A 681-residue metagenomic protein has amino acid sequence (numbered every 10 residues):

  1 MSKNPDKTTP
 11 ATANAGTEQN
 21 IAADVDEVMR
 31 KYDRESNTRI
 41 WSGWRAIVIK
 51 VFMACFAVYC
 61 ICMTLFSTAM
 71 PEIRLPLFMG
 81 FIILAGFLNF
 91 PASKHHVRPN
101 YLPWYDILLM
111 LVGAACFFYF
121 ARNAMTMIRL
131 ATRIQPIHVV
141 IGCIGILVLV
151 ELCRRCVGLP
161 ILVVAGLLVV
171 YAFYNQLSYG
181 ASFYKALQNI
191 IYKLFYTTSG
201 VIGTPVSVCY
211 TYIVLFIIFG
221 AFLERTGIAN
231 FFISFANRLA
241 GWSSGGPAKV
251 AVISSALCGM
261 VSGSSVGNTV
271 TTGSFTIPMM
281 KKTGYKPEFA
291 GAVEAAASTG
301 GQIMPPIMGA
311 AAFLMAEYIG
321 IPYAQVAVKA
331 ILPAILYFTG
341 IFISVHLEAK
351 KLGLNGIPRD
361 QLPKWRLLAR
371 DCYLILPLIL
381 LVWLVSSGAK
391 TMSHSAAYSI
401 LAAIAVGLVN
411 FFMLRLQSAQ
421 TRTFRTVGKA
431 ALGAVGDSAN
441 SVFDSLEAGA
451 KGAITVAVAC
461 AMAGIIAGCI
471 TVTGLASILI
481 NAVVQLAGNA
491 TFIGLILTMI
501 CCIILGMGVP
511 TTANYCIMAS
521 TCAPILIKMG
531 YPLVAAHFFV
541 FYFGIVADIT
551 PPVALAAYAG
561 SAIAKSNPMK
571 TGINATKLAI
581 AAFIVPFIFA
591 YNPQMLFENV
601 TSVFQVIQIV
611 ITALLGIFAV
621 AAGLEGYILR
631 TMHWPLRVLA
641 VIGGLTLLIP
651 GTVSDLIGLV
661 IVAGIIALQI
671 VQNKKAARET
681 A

Functional and structural regions predicted by a protein language model:
M1-T132, V139-C143: Conserved, well-structured core domains of diverse proteins
S2, D6-I47, M53, V328-G452 (+2 more regions): Long, contiguous bundles of hydrophobic transmembrane helices that form the permeation core of multi-pass
T38, M63-T68, N89-N100, T126-M127 (+4 more regions): Membrane-water interface regions at transmembrane-helix termini and the short interhelical loops of multi-pass membrane
K50-A54, I73-L88, Y105-A114, V139-V148 (+12 more regions): Hydrophobic mid-bilayer segments of alpha-helices in multi-pass membrane transport proteins, especially secondary
P136-V140, S199-Y212, R238-V252, T283-F289 (+5 more regions): Membrane-interfacial loop-to-helix junctions in multi-pass transporters
E151, R155-C156, V164-A181, L187 (+6 more regions): Core transmembrane alpha-helical segments of multi-pass membrane transporters/permeases
G220-E224, S255-S264, A296-Q302, A463-A467 (+3 more regions): Transmembrane alpha-helix interface/packing and boundary motifs in multi-pass membrane proteins, characterized by
I233-G301, I307, A311-L314, G320 (+2 more regions): Hydrophobic transmembrane alpha-helices that form the pore/transport pathway of multi-pass ion and small-solute
